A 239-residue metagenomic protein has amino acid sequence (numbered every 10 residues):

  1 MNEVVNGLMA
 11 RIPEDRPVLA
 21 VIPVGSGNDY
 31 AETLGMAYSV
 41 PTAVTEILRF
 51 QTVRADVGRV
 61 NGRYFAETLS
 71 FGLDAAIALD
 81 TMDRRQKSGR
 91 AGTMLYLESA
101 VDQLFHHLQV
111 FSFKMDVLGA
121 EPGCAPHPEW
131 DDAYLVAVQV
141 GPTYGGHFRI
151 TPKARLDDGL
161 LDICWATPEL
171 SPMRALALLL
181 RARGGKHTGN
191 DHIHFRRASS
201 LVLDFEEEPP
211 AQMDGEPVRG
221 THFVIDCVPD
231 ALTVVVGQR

Functional and structural regions predicted by a protein language model:
M1-N2, G220: Short, well-ordered alpha-helical microsegments
N2, N6-L135: Catalytic core of DAGKc-family lipid kinases
V18-V21, G25, T33, T68-S70 (+5 more regions): Short glycine/serine/threonine-biased micro-segments
S70, A137-T151, P217: Glycine-rich phosphate/pyrophosphate-binding beta-alpha loops
L73, E121-P122, P142-Y144, L170: Short, catalytically relevant binding-site loops at active-site mouths
A78, V138-Y144, C227-T233: Short, surface-exposed linear segments at secondary-structure transitions and domain or protein termini
F105-Q109, D157, F195: A short catalytic or substrate-binding loop motif that flags glycine-/basic-rich loops and adjacent residues that bind
V117-A125, W130, R149, R155 (+2 more regions): ATP/nucleoside-binding phosphotransfer catalytic cores, i.e., glycine-rich phosphate-binding loops
